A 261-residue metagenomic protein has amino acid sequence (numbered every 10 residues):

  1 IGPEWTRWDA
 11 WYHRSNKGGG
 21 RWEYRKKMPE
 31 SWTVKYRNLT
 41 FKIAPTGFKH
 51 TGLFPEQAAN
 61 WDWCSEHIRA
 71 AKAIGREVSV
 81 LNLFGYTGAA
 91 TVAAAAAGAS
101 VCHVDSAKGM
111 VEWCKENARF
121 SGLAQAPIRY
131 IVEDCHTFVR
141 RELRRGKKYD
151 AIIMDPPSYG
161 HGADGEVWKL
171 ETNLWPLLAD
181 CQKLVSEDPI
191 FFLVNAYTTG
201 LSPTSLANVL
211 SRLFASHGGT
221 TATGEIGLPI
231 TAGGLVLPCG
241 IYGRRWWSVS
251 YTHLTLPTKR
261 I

Functional and structural regions predicted by a protein language model:
I1-P55, D62: Non-catalytic substrate-recognition/targeting regions of SAM-dependent transferases
E77-L83: Conserved class I S-adenosyl-L-methionine
T87-G98: Conserved SAM-binding loop of SAM-dependent methyltransferases across substrates and taxa, primarily the Class I
S100-D105: Conserved SAM-binding motif I beta-strand of class I
K108-M110, V132, H136, D150-D180: Mobile active-site "lid"/loop adjacent to the S-adenosyl-L-methionine
W113-K148: S-adenosyl-L-methionine
P189-S250: C-terminal catalytic and target-recognition region of SAM-dependent MTase-like enzymes, primarily methyltransferases
T252-T258: Conserved small/polar residues in nucleotide/adenosyl-binding loops
